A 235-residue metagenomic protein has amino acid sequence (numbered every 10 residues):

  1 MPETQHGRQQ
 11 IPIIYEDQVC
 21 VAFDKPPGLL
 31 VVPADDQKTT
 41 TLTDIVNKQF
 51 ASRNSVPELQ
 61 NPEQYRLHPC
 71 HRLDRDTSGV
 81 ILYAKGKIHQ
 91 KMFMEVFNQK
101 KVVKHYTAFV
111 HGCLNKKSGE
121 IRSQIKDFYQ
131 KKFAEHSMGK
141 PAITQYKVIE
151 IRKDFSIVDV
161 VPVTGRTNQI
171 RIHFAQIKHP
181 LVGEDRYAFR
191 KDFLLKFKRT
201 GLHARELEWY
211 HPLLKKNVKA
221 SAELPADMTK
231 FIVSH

Functional and structural regions predicted by a protein language model:
M1-H235: RNA pseudouridine synthases
